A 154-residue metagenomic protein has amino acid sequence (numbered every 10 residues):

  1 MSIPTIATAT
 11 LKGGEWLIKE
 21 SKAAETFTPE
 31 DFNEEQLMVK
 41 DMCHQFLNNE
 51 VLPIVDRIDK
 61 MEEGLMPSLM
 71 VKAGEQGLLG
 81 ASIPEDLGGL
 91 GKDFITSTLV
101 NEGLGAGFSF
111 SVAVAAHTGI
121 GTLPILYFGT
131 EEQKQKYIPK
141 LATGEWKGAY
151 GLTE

Functional and structural regions predicted by a protein language model:
M1-E35: Intrinsic disorder at enzyme termini
T8-A9, E35-D41, G105-F108: A ubiquitous short alpha-helical element
S21-K22, N48, L78-A81: Short acidic (Asp/Glu) and glycine-rich catalytic loops that position anionic groups and cofactors
F27, D31-M38, M61-S68: A structural signal for alpha-helical segments
E30-I54: Mature N-terminal segment immediately following signal peptide/propeptide cleavage in secreted/periplasmic
L52-E154: Glycine-rich flavin
